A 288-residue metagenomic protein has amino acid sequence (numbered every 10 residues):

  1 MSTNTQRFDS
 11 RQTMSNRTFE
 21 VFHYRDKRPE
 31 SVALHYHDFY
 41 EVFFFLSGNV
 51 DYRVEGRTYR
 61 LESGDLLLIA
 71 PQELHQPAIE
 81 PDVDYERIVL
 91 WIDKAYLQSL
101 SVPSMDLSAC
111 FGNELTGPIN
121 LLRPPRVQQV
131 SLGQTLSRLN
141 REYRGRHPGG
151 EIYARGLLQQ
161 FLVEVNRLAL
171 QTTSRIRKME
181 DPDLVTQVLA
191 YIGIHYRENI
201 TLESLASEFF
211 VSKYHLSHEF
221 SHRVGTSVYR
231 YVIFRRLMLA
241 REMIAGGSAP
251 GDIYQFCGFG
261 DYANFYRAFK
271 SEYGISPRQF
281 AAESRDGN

Functional and structural regions predicted by a protein language model:
S2-R25, L74-R144, R167-Q171: A hydrophobic/aromatic-rich effector-binding and dimerization subdomain of bacterial HTH-type transcriptional regulators
V21-H37: Conserved short histidine dyad/triad with adjacent acidic residue
H35-Y52, L68: Short, conserved beta-strand element in jelly-roll/cupin
G56-A70: Short acidic-glycine-tyrosine-enriched beta hairpin
Q129-G133, R155-L158, S174-I200, L205-F209 (+2 more regions): A short, Lys/Arg-enriched amphipathic alpha-helix from helix-turn-helix/homeodomain DNA-binding modules
E164-R167, Y191-R235, S248, Y254-E283: Basic/polar phosphate-binding segments, predominantly the helix-turn-helix DNA-binding elements of transcriptional
